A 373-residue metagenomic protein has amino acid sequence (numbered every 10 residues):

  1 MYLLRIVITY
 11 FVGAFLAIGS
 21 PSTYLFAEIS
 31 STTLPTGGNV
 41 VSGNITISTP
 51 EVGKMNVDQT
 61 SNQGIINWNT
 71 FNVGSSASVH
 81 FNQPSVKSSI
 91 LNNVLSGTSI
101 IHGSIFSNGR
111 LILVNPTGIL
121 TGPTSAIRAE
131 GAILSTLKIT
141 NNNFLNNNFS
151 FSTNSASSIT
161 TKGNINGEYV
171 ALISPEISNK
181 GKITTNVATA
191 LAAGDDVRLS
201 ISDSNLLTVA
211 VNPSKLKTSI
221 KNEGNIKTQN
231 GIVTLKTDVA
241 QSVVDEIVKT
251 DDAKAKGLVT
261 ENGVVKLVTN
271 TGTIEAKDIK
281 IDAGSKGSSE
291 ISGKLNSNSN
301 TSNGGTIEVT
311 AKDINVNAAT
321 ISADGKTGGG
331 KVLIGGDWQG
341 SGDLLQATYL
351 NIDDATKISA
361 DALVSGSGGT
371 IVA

Functional and structural regions predicted by a protein language model:
Y2-A373: Extracellular and secretory-pathway beta-repeat/beta-biased strand scaffolds
